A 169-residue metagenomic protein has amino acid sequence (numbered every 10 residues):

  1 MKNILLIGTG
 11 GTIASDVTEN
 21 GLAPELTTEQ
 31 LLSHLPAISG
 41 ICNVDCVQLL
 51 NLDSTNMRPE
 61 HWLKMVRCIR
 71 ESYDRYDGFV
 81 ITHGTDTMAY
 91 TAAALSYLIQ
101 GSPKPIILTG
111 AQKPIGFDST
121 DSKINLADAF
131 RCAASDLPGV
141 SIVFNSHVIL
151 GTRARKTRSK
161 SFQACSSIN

Functional and structural regions predicted by a protein language model:
M1-N169: Active-site histidine-anchored catalytic micro-motif
